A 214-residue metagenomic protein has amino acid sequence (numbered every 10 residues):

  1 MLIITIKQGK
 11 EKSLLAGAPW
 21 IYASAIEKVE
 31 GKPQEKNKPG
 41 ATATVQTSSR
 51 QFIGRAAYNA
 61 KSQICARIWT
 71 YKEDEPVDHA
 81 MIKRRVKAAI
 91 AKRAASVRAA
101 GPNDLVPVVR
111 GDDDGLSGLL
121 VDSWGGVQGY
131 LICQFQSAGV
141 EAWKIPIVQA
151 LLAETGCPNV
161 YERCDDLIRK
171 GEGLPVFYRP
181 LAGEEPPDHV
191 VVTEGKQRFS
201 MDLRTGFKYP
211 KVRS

Functional and structural regions predicted by a protein language model:
M1-G125: Non-catalytic accessory regions of SAM-dependent methyltransferases
T42-A43, Y130, P158-V160: Structural motif
F52, Q128-L131, R198-F199: Hydrophobic residues embedded in beta-strands of well-ordered beta-sheets
A60-S62, G139-V140, F207-K208: Short, surface-exposed beta-strand-loop junctions and turns on beta-sheet-rich folds
C65-A66, Y130-C133, K208-K211: Short small-residue beta-strand/loop micro-motif enriched in glycine and branched aliphatics
D78-R85, G139-I147: Short amphipathic alpha-helical segments
V109-D122, K144-S214: Non-catalytic substrate-recognition/targeting regions of SAM-dependent transferases
V127-E141: A short interface-forming secondary-structure element
